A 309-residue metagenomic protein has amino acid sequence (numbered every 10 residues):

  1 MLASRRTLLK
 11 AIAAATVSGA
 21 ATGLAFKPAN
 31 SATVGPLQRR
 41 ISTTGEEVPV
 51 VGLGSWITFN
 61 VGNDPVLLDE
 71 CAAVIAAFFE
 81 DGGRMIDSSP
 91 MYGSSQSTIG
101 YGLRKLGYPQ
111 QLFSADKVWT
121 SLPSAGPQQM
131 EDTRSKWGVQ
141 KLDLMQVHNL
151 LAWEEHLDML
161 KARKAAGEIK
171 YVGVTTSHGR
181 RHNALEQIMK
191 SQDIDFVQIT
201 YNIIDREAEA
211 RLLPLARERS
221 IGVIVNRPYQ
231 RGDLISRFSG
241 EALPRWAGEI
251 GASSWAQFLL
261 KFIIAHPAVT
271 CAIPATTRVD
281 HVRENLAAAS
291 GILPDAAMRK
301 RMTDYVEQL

Functional and structural regions predicted by a protein language model:
M1-L112: N-terminal binding-site loop/beta-alpha segment at the start of enzyme catalytic domains that lines or forms
A15-G19, F196, R211-L309: Structured C-terminal cap/extension of enzyme domains
Q38, I75, Q96, G100 (+6 more regions): Generic structural signal for well-ordered alpha-helices, preferentially at hydrophobic/aromatic core positions
I41, L53, I86, I99 (+7 more regions): Conserved, mostly hydrophobic/aromatic
S42, A77, L106, T133-K136 (+4 more regions): A general structural signal for stabilizing positions within well-ordered secondary structure
I57, P90-Y92, V118-T120, L151 (+4 more regions): Active-site-proximal loop/turn and secondary-structure-junction residues that shape catalytic pockets, frequently
V66-E70, A125-Q129, L151, A247-I250: Alpha-helix N-cap and loop-to-helix initiation/capping positions
S121-E207, R211, E218-I224, A265: Glycine/proline-rich, positively charged, aromatic-decorated active-site loop/lid region on the catalytic face
